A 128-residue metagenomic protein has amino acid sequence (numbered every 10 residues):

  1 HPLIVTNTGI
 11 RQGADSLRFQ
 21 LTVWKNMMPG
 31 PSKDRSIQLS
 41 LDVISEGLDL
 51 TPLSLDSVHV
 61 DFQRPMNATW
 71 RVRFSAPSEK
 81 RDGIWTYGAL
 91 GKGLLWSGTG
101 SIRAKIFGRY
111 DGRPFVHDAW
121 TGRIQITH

Functional and structural regions predicted by a protein language model:
H1-I4, L41, A76: Short intrinsically disordered, low-complexity coil segments enriched in acidic
H1-R18: A eukaryote-biased signal for short, well-structured alpha-helical docking elements
N7, L21, L55-S57: A structural signal for short, hydrophobic beta-strand segments that form beta-sheets in beta-rich/all-beta domains
L17-S45, T51-P52: Contiguous beta-strand segments within globular domains
R35-L39, D56, G100-I102: A generic structural signal for short beta-strands and their flanking turns/coil linkers
I44-L50, R64-D118: Short, solvent-exposed, Trp/other aromatic-anchored flexible loops in extracytoplasmic proteins
L53-R64: Short acidic, flexible loop segments centered on an aromatic residue
P114-H128: Short beta-strand elements
